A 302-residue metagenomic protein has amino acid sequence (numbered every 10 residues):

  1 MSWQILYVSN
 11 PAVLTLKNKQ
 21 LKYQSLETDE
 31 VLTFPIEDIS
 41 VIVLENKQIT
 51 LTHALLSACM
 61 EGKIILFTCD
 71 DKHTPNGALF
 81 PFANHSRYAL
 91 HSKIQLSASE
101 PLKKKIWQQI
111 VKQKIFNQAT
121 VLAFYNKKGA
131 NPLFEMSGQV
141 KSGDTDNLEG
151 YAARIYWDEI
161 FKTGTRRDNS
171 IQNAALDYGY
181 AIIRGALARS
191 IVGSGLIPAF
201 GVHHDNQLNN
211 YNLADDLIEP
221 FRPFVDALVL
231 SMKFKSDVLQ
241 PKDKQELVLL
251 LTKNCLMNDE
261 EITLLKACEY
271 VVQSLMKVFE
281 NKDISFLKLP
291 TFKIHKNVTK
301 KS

Functional and structural regions predicted by a protein language model:
M1-L32: N-terminal, Lys/Arg-enriched amphipathic/low-complexity engagement segments that precede the first folded domain
S2-I5, P11-A12, E61, H73-S302: Active-site helix-to-loop segments that bind/position phosphate- or nucleotide-bearing substrates and donors across
A12-V13, V31-F34, L56-A58, T165: Short secondary-structure boundary/capping segments within folded domains
L21, D29, I36-D38, K47-I49 (+5 more regions): Surface-exposed beta-strand edges and their flanking turn/coil or helix-capping segments
Y23, E30, V41-V43, L51 (+3 more regions): A broad, structure-centric signal for solvent-exposed, well-ordered loop/edge residues that line or flank functional
F34-R87: Glycine/small-residue-rich interface belts in oligomeric ring/scaffold proteins and their assembly partners
